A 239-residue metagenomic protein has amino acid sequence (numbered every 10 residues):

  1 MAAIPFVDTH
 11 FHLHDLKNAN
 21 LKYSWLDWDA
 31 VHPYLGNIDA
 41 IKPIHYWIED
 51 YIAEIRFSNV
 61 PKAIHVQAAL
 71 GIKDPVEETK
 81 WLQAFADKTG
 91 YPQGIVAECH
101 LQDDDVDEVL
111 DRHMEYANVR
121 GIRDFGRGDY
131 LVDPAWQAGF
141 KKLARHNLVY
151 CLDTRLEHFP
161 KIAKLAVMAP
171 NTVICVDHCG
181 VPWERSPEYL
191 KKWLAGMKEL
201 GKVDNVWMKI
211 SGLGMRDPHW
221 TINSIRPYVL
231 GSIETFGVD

Functional and structural regions predicted by a protein language model:
M1-D239: Helix-coil boundary/capping segments in enzymes
